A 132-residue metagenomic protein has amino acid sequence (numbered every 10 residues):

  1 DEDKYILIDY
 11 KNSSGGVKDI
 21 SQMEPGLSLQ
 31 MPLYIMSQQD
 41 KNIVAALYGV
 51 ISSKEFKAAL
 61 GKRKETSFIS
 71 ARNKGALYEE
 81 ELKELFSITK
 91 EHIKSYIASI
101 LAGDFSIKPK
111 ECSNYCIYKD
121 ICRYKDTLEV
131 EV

Functional and structural regions predicted by a protein language model:
D1-V132: RecB-family 4Fe-4S metal-dependent nuclease core
